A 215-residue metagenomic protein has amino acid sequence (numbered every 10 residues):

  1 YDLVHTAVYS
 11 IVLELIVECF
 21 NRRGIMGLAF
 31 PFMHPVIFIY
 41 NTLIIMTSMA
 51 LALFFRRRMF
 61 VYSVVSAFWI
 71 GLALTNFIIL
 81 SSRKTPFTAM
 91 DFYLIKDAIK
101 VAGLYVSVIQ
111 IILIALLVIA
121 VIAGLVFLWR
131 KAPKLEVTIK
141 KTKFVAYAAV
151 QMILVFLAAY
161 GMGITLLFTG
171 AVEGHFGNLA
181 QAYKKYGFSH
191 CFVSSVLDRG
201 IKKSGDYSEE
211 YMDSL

Functional and structural regions predicted by a protein language model:
Y1-A180: Transmembrane and membrane-interface helices of multi-pass, inner-membrane envelope-modifying transferases
I164-L215: Soluble catalytic regions of membrane-associated enzymes that act on cell-envelope and secretory-pathway components
